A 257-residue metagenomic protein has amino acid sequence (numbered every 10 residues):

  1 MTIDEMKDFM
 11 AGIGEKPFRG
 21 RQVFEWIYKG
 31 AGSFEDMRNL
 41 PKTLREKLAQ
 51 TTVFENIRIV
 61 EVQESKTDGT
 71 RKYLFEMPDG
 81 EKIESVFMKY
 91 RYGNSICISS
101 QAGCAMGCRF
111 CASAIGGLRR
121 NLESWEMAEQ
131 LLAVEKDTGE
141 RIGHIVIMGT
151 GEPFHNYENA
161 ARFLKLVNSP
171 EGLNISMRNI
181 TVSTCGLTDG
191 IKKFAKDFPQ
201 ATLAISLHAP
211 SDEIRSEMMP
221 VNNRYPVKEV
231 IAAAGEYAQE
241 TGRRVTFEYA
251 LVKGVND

Functional and structural regions predicted by a protein language model:
M1-N94: Flexible, acidic/Gly-rich N-terminal and inter-domain linker regions that tether and position cofactor-handling modules
D4-G12, E25, E46-Q50, E129-L132 (+5 more regions): Replace "anionic and nucleotidyl ligands
S65, S99-S100, S113, S183 (+1 more regions): Short linear Ser/Thr-Pro motifs
M77, A102-C104, L207-A209: Short, small-residue-rich loop/turn micro-motifs
K89-E126: Canonical Radical SAM [4Fe-4S] cluster-binding loop centered on the CxxxCxxC motif and its immediate flanking residues
I115-H144: Conserved alpha-helical substructure of the radical SAM core
E135-H144, G149-D257: Conserved AdoMet/S-adenosylmethionine-binding subsite of the radical SAM
